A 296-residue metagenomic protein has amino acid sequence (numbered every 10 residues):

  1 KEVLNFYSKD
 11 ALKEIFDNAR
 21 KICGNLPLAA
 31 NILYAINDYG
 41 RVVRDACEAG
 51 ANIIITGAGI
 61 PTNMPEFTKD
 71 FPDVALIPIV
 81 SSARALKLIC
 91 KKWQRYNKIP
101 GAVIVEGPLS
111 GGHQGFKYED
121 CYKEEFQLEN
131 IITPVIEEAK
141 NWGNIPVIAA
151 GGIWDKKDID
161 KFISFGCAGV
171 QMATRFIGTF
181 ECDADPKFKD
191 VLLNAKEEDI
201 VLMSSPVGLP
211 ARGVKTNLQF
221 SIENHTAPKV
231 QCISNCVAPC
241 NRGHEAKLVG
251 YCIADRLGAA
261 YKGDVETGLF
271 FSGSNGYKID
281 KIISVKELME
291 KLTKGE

Functional and structural regions predicted by a protein language model:
K1-W142: Active-site entrance/lid segments in N-terminal catalytic domains of soluble metabolic enzymes
G57, A150-G151: Short His-Asn-centered micro-motif
M64, A149-A150: Short, surface-exposed recognition loops or helix-turn segments adjacent to catalytic cores
S110-I148, W154-E296: Conserved active-site-proximal phosphate/metal-binding subdomains
